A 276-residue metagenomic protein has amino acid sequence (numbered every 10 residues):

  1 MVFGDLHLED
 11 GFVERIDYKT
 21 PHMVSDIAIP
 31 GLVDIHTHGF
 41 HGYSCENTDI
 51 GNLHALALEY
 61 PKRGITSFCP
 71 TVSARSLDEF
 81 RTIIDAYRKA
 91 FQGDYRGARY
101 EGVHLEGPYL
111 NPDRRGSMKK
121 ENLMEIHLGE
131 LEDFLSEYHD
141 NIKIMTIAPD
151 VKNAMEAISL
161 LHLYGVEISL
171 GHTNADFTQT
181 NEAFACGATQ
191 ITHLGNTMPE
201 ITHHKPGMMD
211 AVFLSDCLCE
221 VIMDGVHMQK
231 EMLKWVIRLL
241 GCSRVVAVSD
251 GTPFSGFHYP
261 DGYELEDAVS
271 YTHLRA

Functional and structural regions predicted by a protein language model:
M1-P21, D26: N-terminal metal-binding scaffold of metallo-dependent hydrolase/deaminase domains
D17-H54, L58: Replace "His-x-His-based motif
L32, G39-T48, C69-E79, T197-F213: Active-site loop-to-helix "anion-binding N-cap" substructures in soluble metabolic enzymes
H38, H54-I83, A98-N111, Y138-D150 (+4 more regions): Divalent metal-dependent hydrolysis catalytic cores, especially in the metallo-beta-lactamase
N111-S136: Conserved phosphate-binding/catalytic loop of the ribokinase/pfkB sugar-kinase fold
E132, S136-Y259: Active-site core of metal-dependent hydrolases
A268-S270: Anionic-ligand binding region
T272-A276: Conserved small/polar residues in nucleotide/adenosyl-binding loops
